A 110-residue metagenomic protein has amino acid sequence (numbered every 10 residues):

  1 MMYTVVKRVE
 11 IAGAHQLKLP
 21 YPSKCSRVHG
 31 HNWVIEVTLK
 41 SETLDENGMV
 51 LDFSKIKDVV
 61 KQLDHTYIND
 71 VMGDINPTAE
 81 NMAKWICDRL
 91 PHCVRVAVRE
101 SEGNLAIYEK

Functional and structural regions predicted by a protein language model:
M1-K110: Charge-rich, low-complexity N-terminal segments
